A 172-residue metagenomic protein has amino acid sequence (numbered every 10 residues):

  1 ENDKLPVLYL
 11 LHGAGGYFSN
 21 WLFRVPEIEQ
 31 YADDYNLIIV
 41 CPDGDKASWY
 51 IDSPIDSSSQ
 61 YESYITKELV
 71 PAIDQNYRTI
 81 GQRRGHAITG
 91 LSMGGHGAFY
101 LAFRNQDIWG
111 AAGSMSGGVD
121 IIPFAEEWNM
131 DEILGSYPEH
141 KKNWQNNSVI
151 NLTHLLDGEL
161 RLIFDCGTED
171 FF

Functional and structural regions predicted by a protein language model:
E1-F172: Non-catalytic cap/lid and distal C-terminal segments of serine-dependent acyl enzymes
